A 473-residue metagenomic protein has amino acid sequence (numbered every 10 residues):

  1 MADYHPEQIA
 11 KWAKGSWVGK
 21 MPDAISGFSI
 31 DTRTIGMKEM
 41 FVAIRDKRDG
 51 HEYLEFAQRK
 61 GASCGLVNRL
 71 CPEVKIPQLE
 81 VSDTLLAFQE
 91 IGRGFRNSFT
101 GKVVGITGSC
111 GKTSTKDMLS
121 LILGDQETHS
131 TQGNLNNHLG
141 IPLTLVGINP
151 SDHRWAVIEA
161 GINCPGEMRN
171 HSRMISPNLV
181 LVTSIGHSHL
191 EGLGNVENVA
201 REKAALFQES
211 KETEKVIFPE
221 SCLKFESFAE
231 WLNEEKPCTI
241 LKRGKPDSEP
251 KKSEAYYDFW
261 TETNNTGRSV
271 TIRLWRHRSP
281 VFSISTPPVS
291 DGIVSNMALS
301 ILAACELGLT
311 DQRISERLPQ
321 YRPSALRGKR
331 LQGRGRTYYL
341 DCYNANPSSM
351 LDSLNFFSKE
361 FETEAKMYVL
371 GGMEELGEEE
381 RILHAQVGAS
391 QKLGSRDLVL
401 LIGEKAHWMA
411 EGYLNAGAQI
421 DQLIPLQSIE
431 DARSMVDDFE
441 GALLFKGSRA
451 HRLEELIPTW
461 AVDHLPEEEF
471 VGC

Functional and structural regions predicted by a protein language model:
M1-E90, E360-F361, A389-S390, G394-E404: N-terminal leader/targeting and accessory segments in enzymes
M1-G15, M37-M40, N178, A204 (+7 more regions): ATP-dependent carboxylate-amine ligase
E7-A10, F88-E220, K224-K236, C305 (+2 more regions): Phosphate-binding loop of NTP-binding sites
I9, E39, A57, I91 (+13 more regions): Residue-level signal for inorganic ion chemistry
G19-F28, L86-Q89, N136-G140, A160-P165 (+4 more regions): Short gly/ser/thr-rich secondary-structure transition/capping motifs
S63-P72, G111, E220-L223, G244-S248 (+3 more regions): Short, polar loop motifs at secondary-structure junctions
V74, H187-L193, Y339, M373-G377: A short acidic, helix-capping loop that chelates divalent metal ions and anchors anionic groups
T113-L119, N264-S283, L326-R327: Acidic-glycine-rich active-site phosphate/pyrophosphate-binding loop
